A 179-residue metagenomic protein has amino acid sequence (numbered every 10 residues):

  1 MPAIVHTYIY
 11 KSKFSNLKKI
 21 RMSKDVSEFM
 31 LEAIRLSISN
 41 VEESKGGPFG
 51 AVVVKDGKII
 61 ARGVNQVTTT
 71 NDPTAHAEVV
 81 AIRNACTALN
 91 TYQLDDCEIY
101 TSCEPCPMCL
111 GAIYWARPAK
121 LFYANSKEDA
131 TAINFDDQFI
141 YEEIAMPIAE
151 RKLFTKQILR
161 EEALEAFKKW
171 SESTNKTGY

Functional and structural regions predicted by a protein language model:
A3-V5: Acidic, Ala/Val/Gly-enriched low-complexity intrinsically disordered segments
Y8-E42, P105, A112-Y179: Zinc-dependent deaminase
F49-V54: Short beta-strand scaffold segments in enzyme catalytic cores
A61-G63: Short hydrophobic alpha-helix segments
T69-V80: A short, polar/charged loop-to-alpha-helix boundary motif
I82-A112: Helix-adjacent hinge/juxtasegments
